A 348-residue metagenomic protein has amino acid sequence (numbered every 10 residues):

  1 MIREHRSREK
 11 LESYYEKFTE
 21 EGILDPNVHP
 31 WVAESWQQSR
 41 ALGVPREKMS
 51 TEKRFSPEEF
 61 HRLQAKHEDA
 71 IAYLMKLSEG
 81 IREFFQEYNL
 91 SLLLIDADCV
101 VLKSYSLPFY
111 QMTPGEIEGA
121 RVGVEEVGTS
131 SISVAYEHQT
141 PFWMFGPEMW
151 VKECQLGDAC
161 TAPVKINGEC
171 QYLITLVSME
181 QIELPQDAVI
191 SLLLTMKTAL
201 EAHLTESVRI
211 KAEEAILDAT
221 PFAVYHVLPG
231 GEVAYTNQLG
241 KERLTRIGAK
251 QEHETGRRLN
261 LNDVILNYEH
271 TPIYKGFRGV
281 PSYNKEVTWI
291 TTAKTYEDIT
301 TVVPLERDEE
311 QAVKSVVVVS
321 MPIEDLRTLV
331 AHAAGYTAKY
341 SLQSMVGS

Functional and structural regions predicted by a protein language model:
M1-A65, T161, K165-D187, V317 (+1 more regions): Short, low-complexity N-terminal regulatory "tails/caps" that precede and couple sensory modules
S39-M75, R82-F85, D96, L102-T140 (+1 more regions): Intrinsically disordered, low-complexity polar/acidic regions
A65-K76, A188, L192-A219: Short, charged amphipathic alpha-helical "coupling" segments at sensory-output junctions in signaling proteins
L74-L93, E206-K241: Sensory modules in modular signal-transduction proteins
L102-S131, A223-V280: PAS-family sensory domains
P147-K152, L156-I166, V264-D325: PAS-family sensory/regulatory modules and their coupling/dimerization elements
E153, A212-L217, L329-H332, Y336: Hydrophobic helical signal-relay modules used by sensory signaling proteins
Y172-V208, P304-G347: Sensory coupling linkers of modular signal transduction proteins
